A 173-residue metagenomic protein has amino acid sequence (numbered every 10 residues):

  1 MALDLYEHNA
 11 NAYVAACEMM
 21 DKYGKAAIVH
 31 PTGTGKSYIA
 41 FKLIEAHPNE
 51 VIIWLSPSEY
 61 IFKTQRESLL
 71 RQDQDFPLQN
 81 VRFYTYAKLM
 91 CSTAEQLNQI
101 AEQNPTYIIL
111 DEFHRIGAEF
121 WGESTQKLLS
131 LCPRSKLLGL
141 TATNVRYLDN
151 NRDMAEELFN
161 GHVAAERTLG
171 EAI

Functional and structural regions predicted by a protein language model:
M1-V29: Conserved pre-motif I regulatory segment
T32, S37-L70: Conserved Walker A/P-loop ATP-binding site and its immediately adjacent core in helicase/helicase-like ATPase domains
V51, Q79-N80, N104-Y107, P133-L138: Loop/turn-to-beta-strand initiation segments
E59-I61, K88-M90, R115, A142-Y147: Conserved nucleotide-binding/hydrolysis micro-motifs of P-loop NTPases
F62-N104: Inter-Walker segment of RecA-like/P-loop motor cores
Q65, S92-A94, F113-K127: Conserved ATPase-coupling elements of RecA-like P-loop NTPase cores
A118-I173: Post-DEXD/H (motif II) to motif III coupling segment of the RecA-like Helicase ATP-binding lobe
